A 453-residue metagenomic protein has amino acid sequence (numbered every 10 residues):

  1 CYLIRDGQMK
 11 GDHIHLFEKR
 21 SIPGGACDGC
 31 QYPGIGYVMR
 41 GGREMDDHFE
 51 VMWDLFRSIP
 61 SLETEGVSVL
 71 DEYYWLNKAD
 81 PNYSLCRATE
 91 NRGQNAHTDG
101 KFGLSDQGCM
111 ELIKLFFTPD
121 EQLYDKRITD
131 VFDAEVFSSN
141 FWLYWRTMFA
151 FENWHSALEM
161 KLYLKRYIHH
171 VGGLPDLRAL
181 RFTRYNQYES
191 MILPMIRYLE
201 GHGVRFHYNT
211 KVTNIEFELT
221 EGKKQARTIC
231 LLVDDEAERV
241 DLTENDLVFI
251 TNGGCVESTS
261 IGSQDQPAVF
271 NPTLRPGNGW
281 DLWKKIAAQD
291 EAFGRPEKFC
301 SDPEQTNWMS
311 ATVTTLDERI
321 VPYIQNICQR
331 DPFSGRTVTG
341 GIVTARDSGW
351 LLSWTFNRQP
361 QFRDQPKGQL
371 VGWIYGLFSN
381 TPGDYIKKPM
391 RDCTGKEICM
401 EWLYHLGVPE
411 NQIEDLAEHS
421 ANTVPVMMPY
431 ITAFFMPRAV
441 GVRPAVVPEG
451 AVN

Functional and structural regions predicted by a protein language model:
Y2-R5, R197: Short, well-ordered alpha-helices that flank and scaffold nucleotide-derived cofactor binding pockets
I4-Q31: Glycine-rich FAD pyrophosphate-binding loop
I14-S21, D71-W75, V248-I250, I374 (+1 more regions): Extended hydrophobic secondary-structure segments that form protein cores and membrane-embedded regions
A26-G29, E159, T259-Q264: Short, solvent-exposed loop/turn and secondary-structure capping segments
G34-W75: Conserved FAD-binding subdomain of flavin-dependent enzymes
L62-H169, L180-F182: Rossmann-like flavin
K165-L247, N252-G253, D265, N271-W280: Helical element adjacent to the flavin cofactor pocket in flavoenzyme catalytic cores
H170-T183, N245-L247, N252-N453: C-terminal segments that line or cap access tunnels to active or ligand-binding sites in enzymes and enzyme-associated
